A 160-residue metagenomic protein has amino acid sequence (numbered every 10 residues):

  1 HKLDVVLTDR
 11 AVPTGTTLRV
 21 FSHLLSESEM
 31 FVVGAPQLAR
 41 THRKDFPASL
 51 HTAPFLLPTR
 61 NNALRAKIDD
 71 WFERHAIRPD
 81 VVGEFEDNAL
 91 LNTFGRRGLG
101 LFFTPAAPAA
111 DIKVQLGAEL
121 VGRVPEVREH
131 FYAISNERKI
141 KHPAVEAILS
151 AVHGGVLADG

Functional and structural regions predicted by a protein language model:
H1-M30, G34, E119-V121: Short beta-strand-centered segments that line the small-molecule binding cleft or hinge of alpha/beta clamshell
K2, D9, N61-E119: Hydrophobic hinge/microswitch elements
D9, R40-H42, P47, A53-H75 (+2 more regions): Secondary-structure junction motif
A11, A35-L38, E137-K139: Short loop segments at secondary-structure junctions
P13-T14, R40, A109-A110: Glycine-rich nucleotide phosphate-binding loop and flanking beta-alpha elements of Rossmann-like dinucleotide-binding
T17-T59: Flexible hinge/capping segments at coil-to-helix
E119-G160: A late-sequence structural motif
